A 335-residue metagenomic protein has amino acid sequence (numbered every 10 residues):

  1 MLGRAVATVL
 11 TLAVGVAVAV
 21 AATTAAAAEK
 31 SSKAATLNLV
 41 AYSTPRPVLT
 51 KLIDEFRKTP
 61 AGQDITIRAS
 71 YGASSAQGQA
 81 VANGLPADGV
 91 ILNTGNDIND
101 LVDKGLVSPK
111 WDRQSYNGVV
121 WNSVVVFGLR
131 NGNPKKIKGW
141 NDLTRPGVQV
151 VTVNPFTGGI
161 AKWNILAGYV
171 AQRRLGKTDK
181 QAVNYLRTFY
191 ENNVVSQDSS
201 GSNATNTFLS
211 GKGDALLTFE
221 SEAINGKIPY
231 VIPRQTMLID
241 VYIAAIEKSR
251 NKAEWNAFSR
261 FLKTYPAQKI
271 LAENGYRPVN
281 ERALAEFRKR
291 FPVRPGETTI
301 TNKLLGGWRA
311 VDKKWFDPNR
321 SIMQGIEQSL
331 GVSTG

Functional and structural regions predicted by a protein language model:
M1-L10: N-terminal export and membrane-targeting signals
V16-A34: C-terminal region of N-terminal signal peptides and the immediate post-cleavage residues of exported proteins
A27, R250-W255, R260-G335: Extracellular/periplasmic juxtamembrane helices and adjacent flexible linkers that interface with membrane partners
K30-T157, G331: N-terminal segment of the mature folded domain
D54-A61, N141-G201: Ligand-binding cleft/hinge of the Venus flytrap
V119-V124, R187-Y190, Q197-D198, I224-N256 (+1 more regions): Periplasmic-binding protein-like
G132-K138, T157, V170-T178, K248-W255: Short helix-loop capping/hinge motifs at secondary-structure junctions, enriched in acidic/polar residues
R174-R234, Y242: Ligand-binding pocket segment of bilobal, Venus flytrap-like solute-binding proteins
